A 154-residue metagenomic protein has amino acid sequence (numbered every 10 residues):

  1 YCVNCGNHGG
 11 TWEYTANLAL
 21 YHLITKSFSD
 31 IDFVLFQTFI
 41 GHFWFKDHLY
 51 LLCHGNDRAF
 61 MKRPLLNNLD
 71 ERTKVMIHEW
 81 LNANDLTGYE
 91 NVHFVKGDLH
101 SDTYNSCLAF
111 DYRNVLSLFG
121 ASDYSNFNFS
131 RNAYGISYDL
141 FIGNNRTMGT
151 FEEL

Functional and structural regions predicted by a protein language model:
Y1-L35: Core catalytic region of metal-dependent phosphoesterases/phosphodiesterases, especially metallo-beta-lactamase-like
D30-F33, Q37-T38, K46-E153: Conserved beta-sheet core of the metallophosphoesterase superfamily
